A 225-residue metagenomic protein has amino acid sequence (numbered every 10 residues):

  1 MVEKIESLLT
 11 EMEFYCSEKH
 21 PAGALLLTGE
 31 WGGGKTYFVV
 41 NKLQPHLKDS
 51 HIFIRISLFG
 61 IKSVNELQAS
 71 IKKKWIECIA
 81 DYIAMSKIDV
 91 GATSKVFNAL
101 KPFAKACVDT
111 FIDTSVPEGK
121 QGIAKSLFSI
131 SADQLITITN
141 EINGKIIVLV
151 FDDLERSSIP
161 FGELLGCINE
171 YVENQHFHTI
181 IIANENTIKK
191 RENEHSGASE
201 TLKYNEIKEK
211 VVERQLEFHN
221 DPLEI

Functional and structural regions predicted by a protein language model:
M1-A22: Pre-Walker A adenine-sensing motif
M1-L8, G34-K35, S63-Q68, S157-F161 (+2 more regions): Phosphate/oxyanion-binding active-site loops and adjacent basic polyanion-contact surfaces
E13, L43, Q68, K72 (+1 more regions): Short, well-ordered alpha-helical packing segments
A22, G32-G33, G60-S63, N184-K189 (+1 more regions): Conserved nucleotide-binding/hydrolysis micro-motifs of P-loop NTPases
A24, G29-E30, T36-V40, H46-G144 (+1 more regions): P-loop NTPase nucleotide-binding core
P45-L47, Y204-K210: Short, conserved catalytic or adaptor-binding loops enriched in Gly and charged residues
D133-N186, K190, E194-S196, E200: Conserved Walker B catalytic segment
K210-I225: Conserved small helical "lid"/interfacial subdomain of P-loop NTPases
